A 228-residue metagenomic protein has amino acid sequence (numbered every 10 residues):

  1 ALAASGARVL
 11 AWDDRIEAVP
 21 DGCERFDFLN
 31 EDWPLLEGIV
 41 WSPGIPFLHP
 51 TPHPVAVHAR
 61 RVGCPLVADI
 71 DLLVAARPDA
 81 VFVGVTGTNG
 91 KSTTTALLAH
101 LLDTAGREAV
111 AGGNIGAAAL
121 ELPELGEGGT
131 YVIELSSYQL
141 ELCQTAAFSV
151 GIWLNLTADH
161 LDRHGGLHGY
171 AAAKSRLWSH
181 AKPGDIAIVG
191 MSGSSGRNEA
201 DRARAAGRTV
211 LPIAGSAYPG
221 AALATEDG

Functional and structural regions predicted by a protein language model:
A1-A68, L72: N-terminal leader/targeting and accessory segments in enzymes
R8-D13, V110-A111, V132, P212: Short beta-strand "acidic-cap" motif of Rossmann-like dinucleotide-binding folds
R15, I115, S192-G193: Residues in the short beta-alpha loop(s) of Rossmann-like NAD(P)-binding domains
P34-W41, F47-P65, A80, A99 (+3 more regions): Acidic, Mg2+-coordinating active-site environments of NTP-dependent enzymes
D69-G112: Walker A (P-loop) phosphate-binding motif
A111-L125: Conserved substrate/cofactor phosphate-moiety recognition/catalytic segment in nucleotide-dependent phosphotransferases
T130-Y138: Switch II (G3) loop of P-loop NTPases
E141-T145: Conserved helix/coil segment N-terminal to the catalytic DExD/H
